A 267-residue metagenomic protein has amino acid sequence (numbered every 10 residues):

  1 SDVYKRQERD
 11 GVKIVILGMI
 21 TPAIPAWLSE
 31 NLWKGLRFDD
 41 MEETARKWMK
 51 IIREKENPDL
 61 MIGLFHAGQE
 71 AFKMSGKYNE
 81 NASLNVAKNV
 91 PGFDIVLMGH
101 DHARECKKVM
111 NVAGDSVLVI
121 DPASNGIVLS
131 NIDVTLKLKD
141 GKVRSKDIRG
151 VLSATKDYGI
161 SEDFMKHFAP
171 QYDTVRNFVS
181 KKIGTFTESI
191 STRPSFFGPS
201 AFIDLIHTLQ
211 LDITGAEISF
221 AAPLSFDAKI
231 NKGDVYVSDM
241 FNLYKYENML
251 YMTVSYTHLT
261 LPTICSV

Functional and structural regions predicted by a protein language model:
S1, K5-M19, A26-L28, L32: Extended active-site neighborhood of metal-dependent phosphoesterases/phosphodiesterases
D2-Y4, H258-V267: Single conserved hydrophobic/aromatic residue that forms the stacking wall/gate of nucleotide- or nucleobase-binding
Y4, F38-A45, N79, I127 (+6 more regions): Generic structural signal for well-ordered, non-membrane alpha-helical segments in soluble metabolic enzymes
M19-E162: Functional cores that coordinate and move charged inorganic groups
P25, T135-V235: A short C-terminal boundary segment appended to hydrolase-like catalytic domains
L32-G35, T192-F197, M249-Y251: Second-shell loop/turn segments in exported
P122-N125, F197-S200, F241: Short Gly/Pro-enriched turn/cap motifs at secondary-structure boundaries
D234-V235, D239-S255, L259: C-terminal catalytic subdomain
